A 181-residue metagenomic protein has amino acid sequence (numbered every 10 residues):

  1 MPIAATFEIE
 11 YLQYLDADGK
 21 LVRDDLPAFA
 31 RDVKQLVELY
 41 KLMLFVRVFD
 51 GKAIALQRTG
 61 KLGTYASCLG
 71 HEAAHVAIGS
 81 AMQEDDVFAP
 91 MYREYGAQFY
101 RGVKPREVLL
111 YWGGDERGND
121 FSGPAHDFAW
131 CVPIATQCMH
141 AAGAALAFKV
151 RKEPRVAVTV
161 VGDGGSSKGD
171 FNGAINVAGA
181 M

Functional and structural regions predicted by a protein language model:
M1-A28: Charged, compositionally biased N-terminal leader segments and the immediate start of the first structured element
A5-E8, L36-E38, A81-Q83: A generic structural signal for short, non-catalytic loop/turn and secondary-structure boundary residues
Q13-K20, K41-I54: N-terminal glycine-rich anion-binding loops that anchor highly charged ligand groups
R23-K41: N-terminal cap/recognition module
R31-K34, L44, L69, Y100: Residue-level detector of secondary-structure boundary/capping sites
V33, L42, W130-I134: Short acidic-aromatic active-site loops that bind/stabilize oxyanions
V48-G51, A55-M181: Cofactor-binding active-site loop characterized by glycine-rich and histidine/acidic residues
